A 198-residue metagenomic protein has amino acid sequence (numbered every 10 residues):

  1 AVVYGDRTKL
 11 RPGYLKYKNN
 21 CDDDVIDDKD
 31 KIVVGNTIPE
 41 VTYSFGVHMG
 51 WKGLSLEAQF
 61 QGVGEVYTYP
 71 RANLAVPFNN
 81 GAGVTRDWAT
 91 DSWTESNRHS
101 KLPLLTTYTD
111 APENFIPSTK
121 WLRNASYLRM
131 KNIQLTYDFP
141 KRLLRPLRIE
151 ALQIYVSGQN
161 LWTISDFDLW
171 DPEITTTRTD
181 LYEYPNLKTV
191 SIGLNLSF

Functional and structural regions predicted by a protein language model:
A1-T37: Conserved small-residue
D6-K9, V63-Q153: Extracytoplasmic gating/loop element in the C-terminal half of outer-membrane beta-barrel translocons and assembly
V41, K52-L54, S126, R148-L152 (+1 more regions): Outer-envelope beta-barrel architecture signal
S44-G46, N132-T136, S191-G193: Membrane-embedded beta-strand positions in outer-membrane beta-barrel channels/transporters
W51-G53, G62-V66, N132, F139 (+2 more regions): Transmembrane beta-strands of outer-membrane beta-barrel pores
G53-E57, R142-L143: Repeated loop/turn-to-beta-strand initiation elements of outer-membrane beta-barrel proteins
A58, I154-V156, L194: Membrane-embedded beta-strand positions of outer-membrane beta-barrel proteins
S92, S96-R98, F115, T163-F198: C-terminal beta-signal and terminal closure region of outer-membrane beta-barrel proteins
